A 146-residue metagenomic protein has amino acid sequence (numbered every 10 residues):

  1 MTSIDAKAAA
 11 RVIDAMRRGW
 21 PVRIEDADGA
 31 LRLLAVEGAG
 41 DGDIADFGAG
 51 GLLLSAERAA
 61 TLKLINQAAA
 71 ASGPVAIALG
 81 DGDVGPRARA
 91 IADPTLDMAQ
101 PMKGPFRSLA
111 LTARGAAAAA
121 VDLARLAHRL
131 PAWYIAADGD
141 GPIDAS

Functional and structural regions predicted by a protein language model:
M1-S146: Catalytic domains of riboflavin
